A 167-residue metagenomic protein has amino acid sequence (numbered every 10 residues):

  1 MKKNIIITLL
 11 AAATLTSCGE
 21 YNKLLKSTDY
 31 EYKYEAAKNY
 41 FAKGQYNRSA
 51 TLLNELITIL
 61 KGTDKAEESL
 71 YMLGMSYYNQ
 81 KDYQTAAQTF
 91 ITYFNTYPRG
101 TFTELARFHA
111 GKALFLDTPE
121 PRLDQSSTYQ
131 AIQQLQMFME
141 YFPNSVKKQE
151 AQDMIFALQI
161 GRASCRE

Functional and structural regions predicted by a protein language model:
K2-I7, T14-E167: Acidic, polar-rich low-complexity tracts and alpha-helical solenoid repeat scaffolds
